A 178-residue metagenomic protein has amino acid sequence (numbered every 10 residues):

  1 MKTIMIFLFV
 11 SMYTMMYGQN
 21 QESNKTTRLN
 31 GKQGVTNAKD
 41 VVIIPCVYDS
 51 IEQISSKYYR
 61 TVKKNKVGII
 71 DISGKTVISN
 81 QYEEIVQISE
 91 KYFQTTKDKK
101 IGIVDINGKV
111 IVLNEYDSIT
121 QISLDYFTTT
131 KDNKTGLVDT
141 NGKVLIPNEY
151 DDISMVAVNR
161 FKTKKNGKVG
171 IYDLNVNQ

Functional and structural regions predicted by a protein language model:
M1-Q21: Bacterial Sec-dependent N-terminal signal peptides
Q19-Q178: Residue-level detector of conserved, function-critical positions
